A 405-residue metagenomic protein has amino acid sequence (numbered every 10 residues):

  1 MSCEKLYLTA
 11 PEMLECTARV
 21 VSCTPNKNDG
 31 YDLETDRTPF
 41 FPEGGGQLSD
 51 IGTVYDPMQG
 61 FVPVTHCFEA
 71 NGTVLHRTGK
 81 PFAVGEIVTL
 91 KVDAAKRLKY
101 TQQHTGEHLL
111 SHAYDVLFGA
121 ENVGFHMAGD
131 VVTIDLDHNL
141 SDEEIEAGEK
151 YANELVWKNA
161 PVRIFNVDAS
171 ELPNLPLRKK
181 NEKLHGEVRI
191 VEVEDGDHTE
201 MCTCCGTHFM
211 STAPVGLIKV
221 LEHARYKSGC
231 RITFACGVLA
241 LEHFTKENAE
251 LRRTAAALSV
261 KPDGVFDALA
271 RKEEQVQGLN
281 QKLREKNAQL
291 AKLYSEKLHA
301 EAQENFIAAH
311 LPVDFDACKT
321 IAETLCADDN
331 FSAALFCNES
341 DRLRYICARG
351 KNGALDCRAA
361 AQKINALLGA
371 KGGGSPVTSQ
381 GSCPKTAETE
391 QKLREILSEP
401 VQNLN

Functional and structural regions predicted by a protein language model:
M1-N405: A glycine- and charged-residue-rich anion-binding loop/surface
